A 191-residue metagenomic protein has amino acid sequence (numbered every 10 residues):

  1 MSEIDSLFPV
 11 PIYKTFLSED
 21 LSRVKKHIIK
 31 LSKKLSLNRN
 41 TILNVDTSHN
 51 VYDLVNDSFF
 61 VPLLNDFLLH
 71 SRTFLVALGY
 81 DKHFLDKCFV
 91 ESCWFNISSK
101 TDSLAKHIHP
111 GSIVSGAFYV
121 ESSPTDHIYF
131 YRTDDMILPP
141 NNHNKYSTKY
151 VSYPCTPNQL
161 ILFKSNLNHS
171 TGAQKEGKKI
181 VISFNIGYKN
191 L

Functional and structural regions predicted by a protein language model:
M1-H83: Non-heme Fe(II)/2-oxoglutarate
P9-P11, E91, S112-V114, K178-I180: Residues at beta-strand starts and edge strands
H49, I161-S165: Short, active-site-adjacent segments that bind or coordinate small-molecule cofactors and metal centers
D66-L69, T73, D81-K100, K106: Extracellular-facing segments of soluble proteins and assemblies that are Gly/Ser/Thr-biased and enriched in aromatics
L85-K87, I108-S112, E176-K178: A generic structural micro-feature
S92-L162, G172, Y188-L191: Catalytic core of non-heme Fe(II) oxygenases with the double-stranded beta-helix
L167-V181: Ligand-binding loop in jelly-roll beta-barrel domains
N185: An acidic/histidine-cluster motif and surrounding catalytic segment that typifies divalent-metal-assisted enzyme active
